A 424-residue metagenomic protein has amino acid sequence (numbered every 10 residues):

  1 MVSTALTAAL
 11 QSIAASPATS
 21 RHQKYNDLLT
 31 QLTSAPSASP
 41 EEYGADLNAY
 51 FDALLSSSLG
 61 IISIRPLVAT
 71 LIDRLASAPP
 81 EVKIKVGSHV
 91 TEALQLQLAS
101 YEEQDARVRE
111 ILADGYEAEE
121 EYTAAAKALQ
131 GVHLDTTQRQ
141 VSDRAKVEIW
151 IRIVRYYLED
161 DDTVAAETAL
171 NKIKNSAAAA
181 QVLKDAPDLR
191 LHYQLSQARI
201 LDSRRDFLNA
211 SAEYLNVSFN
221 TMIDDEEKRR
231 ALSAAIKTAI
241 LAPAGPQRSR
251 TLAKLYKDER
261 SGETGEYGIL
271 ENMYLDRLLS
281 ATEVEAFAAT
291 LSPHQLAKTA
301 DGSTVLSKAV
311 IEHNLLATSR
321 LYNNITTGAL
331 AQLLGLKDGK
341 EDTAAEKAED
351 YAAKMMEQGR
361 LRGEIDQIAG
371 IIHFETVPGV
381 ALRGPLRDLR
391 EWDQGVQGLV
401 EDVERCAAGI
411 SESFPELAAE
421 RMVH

Functional and structural regions predicted by a protein language model:
M1-Y101, D105-A118, T123-K127, G131-L134 (+4 more regions): Charged, E/D/K/R/S-rich low-complexity terminal regions of large eukaryotic assembly subunits
